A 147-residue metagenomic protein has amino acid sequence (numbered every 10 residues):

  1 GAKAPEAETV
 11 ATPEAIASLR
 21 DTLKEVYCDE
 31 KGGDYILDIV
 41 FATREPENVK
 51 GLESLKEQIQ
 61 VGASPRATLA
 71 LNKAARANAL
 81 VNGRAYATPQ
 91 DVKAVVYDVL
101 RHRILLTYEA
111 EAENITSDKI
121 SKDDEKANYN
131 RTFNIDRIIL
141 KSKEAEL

Functional and structural regions predicted by a protein language model:
G1-S54, V81-A85, P89, A110 (+1 more regions): Conserved C-terminal "switch" segment of AAA+ ATPases
E45-S142, L147: C-terminal engagement/docking regions of AAA+ P-loop ATPases
